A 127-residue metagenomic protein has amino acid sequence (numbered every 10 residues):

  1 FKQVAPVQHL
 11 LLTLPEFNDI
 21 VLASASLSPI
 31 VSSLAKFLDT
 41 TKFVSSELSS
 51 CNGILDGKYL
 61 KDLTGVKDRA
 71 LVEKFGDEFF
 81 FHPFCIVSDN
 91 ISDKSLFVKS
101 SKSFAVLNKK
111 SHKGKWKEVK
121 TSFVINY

Functional and structural regions predicted by a protein language model:
F1-Y127: C-terminal cap/substrate-recognition subdomain and adjoining C-terminal extension of metal-dependent phosphatase-like
